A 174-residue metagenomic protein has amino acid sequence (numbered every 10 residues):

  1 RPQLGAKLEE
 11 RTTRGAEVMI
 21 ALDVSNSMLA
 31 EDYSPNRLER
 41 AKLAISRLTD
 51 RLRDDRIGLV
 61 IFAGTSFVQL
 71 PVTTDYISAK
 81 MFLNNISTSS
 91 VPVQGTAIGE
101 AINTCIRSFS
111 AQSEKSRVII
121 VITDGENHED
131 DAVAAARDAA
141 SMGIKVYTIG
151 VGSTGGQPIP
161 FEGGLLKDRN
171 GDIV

Functional and structural regions predicted by a protein language model:
L4-S116: Membrane-embedded segments
M19-A21, I120, Y147: Conserved beta-strand elements of the Class I
V24, D124-G125: Active-site metal-binding loops of divalent metal-dependent hydrolases
P92-T96, V118, G125-V174: VWA/integrin I-like adhesion module and closely mimicked acidic/polar interface patches used
